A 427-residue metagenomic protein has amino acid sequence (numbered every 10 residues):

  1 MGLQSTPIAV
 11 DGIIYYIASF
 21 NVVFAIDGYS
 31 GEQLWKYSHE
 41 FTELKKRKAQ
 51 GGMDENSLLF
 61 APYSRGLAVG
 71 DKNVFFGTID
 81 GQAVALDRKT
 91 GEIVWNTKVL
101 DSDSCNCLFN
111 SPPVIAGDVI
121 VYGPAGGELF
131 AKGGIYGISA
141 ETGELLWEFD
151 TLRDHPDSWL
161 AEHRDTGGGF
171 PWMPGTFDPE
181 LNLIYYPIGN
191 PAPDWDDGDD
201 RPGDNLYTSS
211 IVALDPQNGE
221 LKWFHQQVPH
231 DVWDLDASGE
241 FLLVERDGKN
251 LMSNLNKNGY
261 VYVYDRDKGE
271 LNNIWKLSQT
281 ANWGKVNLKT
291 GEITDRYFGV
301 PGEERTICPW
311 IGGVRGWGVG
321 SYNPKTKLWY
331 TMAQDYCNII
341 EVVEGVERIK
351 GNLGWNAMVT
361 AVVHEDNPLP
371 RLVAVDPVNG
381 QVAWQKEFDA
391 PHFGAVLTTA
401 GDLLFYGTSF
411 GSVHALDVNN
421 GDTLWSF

Functional and structural regions predicted by a protein language model:
M1, E32-N56, E92-D101, E144-R153 (+8 more regions): Aromatic (tryptophan-biased) beta-strands that constitute blades/sheets of beta-rich domains
G2-F20, G52-Q82, N106-I135, H163-D200 (+5 more regions): Repeat-blade elements of multi-bladed beta-propeller folds
A18-F41, D199, G203-L206, G219: Beta-propeller domains
V23, A83, I135, I211 (+3 more regions): Hydrophobic beta-strand positions in blades of beta-propellers and related beta-sheet-rich domains
A25-Q33, R65-V99, S104-T151, Y262-Y264 (+1 more regions): Hydrophobic or amphipathic alpha-helical targeting/insertion segments
L86, T90-G91, G133-L145, R201-E220 (+2 more regions): Beta-propeller blade signature
S111-T142, H230-K289, R296-W317, S321 (+1 more regions): Repeat-solenoid scaffold signature
R201-P202, D215-N218, K249, C308-K350 (+4 more regions): Long hydrophobic segments that form regular secondary structure
